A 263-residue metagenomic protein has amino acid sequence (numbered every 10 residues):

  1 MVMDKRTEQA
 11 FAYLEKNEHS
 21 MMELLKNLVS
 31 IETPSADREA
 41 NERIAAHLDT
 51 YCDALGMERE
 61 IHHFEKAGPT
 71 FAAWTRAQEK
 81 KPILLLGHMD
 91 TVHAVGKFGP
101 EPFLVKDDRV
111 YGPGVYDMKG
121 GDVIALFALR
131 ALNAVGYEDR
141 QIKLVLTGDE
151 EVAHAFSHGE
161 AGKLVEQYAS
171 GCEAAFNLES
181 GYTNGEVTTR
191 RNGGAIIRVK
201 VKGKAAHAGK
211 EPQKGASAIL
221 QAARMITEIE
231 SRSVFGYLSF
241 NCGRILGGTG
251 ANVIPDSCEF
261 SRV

Functional and structural regions predicted by a protein language model:
V2-P113, A131-D139: Acidic/His- and Gly-rich active-site-bordering loop/insert found across diverse amide/peptide-bond hydrolases
K26, D49, V123-R130, G162-E166 (+1 more regions): Predominant activation on well-ordered alpha-helical scaffold segments within soluble catalytic domains
L28, E32, A222, R262: Residue-level signal for inorganic ion chemistry
H93-V95, G136-Y137, T188-G193, A251-D256: Short glycine/proline-enriched loop/turn "hinge" motifs that connect secondary-structure elements and lie
R109-V123, H207: Glycine/serine-rich anion-binding loops at beta->alpha junctions that coordinate negatively charged ligand groups
M118-R190: Acidic/histidine-rich catalytic neighborhood of metal-dependent amide-processing enzymes
T189, E211-I254: Acidic-enriched catalytic cores of C-N bond-cleaving enzymes acting on peptides and small amides
V201, C258-V263: Short, hydrophobic beta-strand segments
